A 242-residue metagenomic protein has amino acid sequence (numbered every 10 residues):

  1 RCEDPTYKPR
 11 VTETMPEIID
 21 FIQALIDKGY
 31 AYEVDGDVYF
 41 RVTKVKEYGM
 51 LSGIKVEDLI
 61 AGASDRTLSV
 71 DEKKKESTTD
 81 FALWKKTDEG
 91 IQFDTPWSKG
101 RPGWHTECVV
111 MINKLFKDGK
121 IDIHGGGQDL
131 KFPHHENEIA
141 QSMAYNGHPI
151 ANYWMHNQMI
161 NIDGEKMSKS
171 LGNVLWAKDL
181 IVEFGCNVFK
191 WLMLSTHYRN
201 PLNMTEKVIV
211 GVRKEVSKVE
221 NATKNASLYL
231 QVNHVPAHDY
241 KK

Functional and structural regions predicted by a protein language model:
R1-C2: N-terminal, positively charged nucleic-acid-binding surface of large information/translation enzymes
Y7-E13, N157: Acidic carboxylate-rich catalytic motifs and surrounding loops in phosphoryl-/glycosyl-chemistry enzymes
P16-Y229: Alpha-helical recognition segments enriched in aromatics with Gly/Pro capping that present substrate-recognition
H238-K241: Short, intrinsically disordered, charge-balanced linker/junction segments flanking boundaries in proteins
